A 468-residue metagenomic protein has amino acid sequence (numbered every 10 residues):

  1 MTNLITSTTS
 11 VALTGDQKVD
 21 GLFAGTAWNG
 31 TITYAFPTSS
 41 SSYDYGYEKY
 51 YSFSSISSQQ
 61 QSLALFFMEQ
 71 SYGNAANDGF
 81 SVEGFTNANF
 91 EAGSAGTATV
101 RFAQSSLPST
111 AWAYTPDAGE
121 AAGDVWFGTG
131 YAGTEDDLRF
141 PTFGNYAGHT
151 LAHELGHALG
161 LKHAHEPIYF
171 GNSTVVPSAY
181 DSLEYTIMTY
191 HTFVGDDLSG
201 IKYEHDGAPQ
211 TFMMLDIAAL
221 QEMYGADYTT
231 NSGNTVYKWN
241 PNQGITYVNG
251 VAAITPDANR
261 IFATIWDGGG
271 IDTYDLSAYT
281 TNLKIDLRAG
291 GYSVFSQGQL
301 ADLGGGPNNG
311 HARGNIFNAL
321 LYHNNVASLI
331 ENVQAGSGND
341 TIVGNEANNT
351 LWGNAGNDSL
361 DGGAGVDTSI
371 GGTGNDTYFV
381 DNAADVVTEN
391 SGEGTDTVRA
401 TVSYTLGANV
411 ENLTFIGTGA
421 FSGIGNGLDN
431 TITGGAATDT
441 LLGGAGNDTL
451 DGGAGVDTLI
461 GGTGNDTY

Functional and structural regions predicted by a protein language model:
M1-I56, Y114: Disordered inhibitory propeptide/activation segment of secreted metzincin zinc metalloprotease zymogens, centered on
G30-S41, G79-G144, G148, V194-P209 (+2 more regions): Glycine- and aspartate-rich repeat motifs characteristic of hemolysin/RTX-like Ca2+-binding segments in secreted
Y34, S71, M188, L220 (+1 more regions): Divalent metal-coordination and catalytic microenvironments
S52, I56-N89: A short alpha-helix/helix-coil micro-patch that ends at or immediately precedes a cysteine
Q60-F67, F143, A147-L155, M213-A219 (+1 more regions): Stable alpha-helical elements in mature extracytoplasmic
F67-D78, A158, K162, M223-A226: Structured segments of extracytoplasmic/periplasmic soluble domains in secreted or envelope-associated proteins
F127, H149-A164, M188: Active-site recognition of the HExxH zinc-binding catalytic motif
H163-I187: Post-HEXXH active-site segment of zinc metalloproteases
